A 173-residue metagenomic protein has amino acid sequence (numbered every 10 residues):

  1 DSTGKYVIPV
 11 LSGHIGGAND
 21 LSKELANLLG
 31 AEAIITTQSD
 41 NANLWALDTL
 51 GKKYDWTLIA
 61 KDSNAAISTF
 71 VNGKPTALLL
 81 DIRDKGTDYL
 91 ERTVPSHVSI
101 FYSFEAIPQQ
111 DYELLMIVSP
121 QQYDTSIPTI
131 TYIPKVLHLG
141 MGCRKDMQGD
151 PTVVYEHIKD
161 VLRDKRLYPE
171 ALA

Functional and structural regions predicted by a protein language model:
D1-I59, T69-L172: Conserved mixed alpha/beta catalytic, RNA-binding, or beta-rich assembly cores of soluble enzyme, regulatory
